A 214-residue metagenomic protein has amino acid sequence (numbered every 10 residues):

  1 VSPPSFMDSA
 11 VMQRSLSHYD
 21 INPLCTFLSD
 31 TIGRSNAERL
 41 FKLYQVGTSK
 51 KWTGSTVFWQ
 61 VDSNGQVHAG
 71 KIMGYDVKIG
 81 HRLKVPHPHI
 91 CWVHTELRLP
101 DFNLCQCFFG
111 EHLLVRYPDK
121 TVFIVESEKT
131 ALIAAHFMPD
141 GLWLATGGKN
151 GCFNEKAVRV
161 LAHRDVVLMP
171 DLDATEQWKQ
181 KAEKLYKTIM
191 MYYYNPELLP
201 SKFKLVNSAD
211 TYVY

Functional and structural regions predicted by a protein language model:
V1-H68, V115-R116: TOPRIM metal-binding catalytic domain and adjacent DNA-binding surface shared by DnaG-type primases
S5-F6, P88-I90, F102, L198 (+1 more regions): Intrinsically disordered, low-complexity segments enriched in proline/serine/threonine
R14, N22, T26, T95-L97 (+3 more regions): Intrinsic-disorder/low-complexity peptide segments enriched for small residues
S29-D30, P100-L113, S201-Y214: Short, exposed beta-strand "edge-strand" segments with a Pro/Gly-rich flavor and a Y/T-containing core
K51, V57-A162: Phosphate-handling DNA/RNA-contact segment within nucleic-acid enzymes
D119-V122, E128-Y214: TOPRIM fold recognition
